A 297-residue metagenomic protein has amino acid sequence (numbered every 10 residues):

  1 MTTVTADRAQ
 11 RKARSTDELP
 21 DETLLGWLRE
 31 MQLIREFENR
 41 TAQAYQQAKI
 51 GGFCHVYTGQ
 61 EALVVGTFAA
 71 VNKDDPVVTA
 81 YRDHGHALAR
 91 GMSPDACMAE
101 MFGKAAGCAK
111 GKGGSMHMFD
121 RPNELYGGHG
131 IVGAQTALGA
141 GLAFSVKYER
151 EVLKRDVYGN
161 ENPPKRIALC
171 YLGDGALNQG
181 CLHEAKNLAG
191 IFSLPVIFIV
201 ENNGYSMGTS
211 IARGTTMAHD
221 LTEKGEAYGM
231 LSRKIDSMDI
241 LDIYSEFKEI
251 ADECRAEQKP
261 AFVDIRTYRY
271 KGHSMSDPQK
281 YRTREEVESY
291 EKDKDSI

Functional and structural regions predicted by a protein language model:
M1-G51, K73: Cofactor-/ligand-binding subdomain signature composed of acidic, glycine-rich, tryptophan-containing flexible loops
T2-D7, E253-I297: Glycine/aspartate-rich loop-and-adjacent alpha/beta segment that forms the canonical ThDP
A42, Q47-F192, S210-M217, T222 (+1 more regions): Cofactor-binding active-site loop characterized by glycine-rich and histidine/acidic residues
H55, V78, I197-I199, K234 (+3 more regions): Structured core elements
G85, G204-M207, R269-K271: Short gly/pro/ser/thr-enriched loop/turn and capping motifs at secondary-structure boundaries
G175-G180, D239-K248: Active-site glycine- and acidic-residue-rich loops that bind and position anionic ligands or nucleotide-like cofactors
F192-A212: A short, conserved beta-to-alpha structural element at the edge of catalytic cores that scaffolds binding
G204-S210, M230-I235, K280-S289: Short beta-alpha connecting loops at secondary-structure transitions that line or flank enzyme active sites
